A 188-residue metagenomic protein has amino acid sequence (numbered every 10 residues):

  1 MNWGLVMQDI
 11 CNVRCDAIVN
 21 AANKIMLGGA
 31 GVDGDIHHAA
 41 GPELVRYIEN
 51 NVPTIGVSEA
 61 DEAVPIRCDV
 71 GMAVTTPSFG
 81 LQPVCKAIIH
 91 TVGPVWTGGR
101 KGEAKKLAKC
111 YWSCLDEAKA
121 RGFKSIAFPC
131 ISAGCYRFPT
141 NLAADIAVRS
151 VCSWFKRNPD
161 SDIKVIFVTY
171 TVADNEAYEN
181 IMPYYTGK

Functional and structural regions predicted by a protein language model:
M1-K188: Macrodomain-like recognition of ADP-ribose-binding/processing modules
